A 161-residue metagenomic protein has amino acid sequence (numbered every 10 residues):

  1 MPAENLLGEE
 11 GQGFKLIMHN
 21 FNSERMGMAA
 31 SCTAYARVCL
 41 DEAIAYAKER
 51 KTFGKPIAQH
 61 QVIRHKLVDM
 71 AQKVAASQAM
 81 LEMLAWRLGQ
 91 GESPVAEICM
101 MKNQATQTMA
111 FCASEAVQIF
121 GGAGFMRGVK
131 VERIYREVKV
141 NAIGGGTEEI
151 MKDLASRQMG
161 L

Functional and structural regions predicted by a protein language model:
M1: Short Ser/Thr-interspersed hydrophobic loop/turn segments at strand-loop and sheet-helix junctions that line or gate
E4-L6: Glycine-rich loop/linker segments at domain edges
E10-Q12, L16-L161: Alpha-helical interface subdomain recognition
